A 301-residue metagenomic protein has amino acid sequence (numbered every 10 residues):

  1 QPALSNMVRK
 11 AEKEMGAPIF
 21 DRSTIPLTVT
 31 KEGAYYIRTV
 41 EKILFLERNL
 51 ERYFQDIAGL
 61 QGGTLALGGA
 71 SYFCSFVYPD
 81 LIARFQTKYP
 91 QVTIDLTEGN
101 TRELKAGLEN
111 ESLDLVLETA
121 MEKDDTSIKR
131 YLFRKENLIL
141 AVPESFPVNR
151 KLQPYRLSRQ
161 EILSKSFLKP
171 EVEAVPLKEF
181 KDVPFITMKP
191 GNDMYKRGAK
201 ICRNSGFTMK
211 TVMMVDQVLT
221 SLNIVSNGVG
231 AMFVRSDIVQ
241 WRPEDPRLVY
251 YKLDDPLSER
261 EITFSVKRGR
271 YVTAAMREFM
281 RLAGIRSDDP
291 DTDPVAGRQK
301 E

Functional and structural regions predicted by a protein language model:
E12-V29: A short LG(V/I)-centered, amphipathic sequence patch enriched for acidic residue(s) preceding the LG motif
E14-M15, Y36-A58, F279, P290-D293: Alpha-helical linker/hinge and terminal dimerization helices associated with HTH transcriptional regulators
G63-D125, M214: Central regulatory/effector-binding core of bacterial HTH transcription factors
S71, R130-E144, Q153-L163, F180 (+1 more regions): Short Pro/Gly-enriched coil loops immediately N-terminal to beta-strands
V77, E144, S236-V239, E244-T292: A late-sequence structural motif
N100-L104, E109-S112, T119, T187-R247: Hydrophobic hinge/microswitch elements
V142, V148-S205, V272-M276, M280 (+1 more regions): Secondary-structure junction motif
